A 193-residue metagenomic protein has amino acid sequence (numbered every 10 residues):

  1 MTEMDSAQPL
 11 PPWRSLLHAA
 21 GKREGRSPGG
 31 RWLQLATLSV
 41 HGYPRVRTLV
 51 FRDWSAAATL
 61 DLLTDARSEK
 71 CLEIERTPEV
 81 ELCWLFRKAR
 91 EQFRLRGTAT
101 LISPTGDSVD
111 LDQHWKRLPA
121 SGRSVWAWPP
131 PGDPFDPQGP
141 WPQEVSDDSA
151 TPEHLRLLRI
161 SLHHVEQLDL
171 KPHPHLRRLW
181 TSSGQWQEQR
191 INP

Functional and structural regions predicted by a protein language model:
T2-A57, E73: An N-terminal domain-cap segment
T2-A7, E91-P193: Charged, gly/pro-rich active-site loop segments
L16, A20, R45, L62 (+2 more regions): Tryptophan-centric aromatic hotspots in well-structured domains and transmembrane helices
P28-G29, L85-F86, A127-W128: A short, aromatic/hydrophobic, helix- or strand-capping loop or linear motif that either lines the entrance/gate
R31-L33, R47, P78, E153-R156 (+1 more regions): Short beta-strand or tight-loop elements that sit immediately N-terminal to catalytic metal-binding acidic residues
T37, T64-A66, W84-F86, G97 (+2 more regions): Short, structured patches in soluble enzyme cores that scaffold and shape functional sites
R52-R90: A short mixed-secondary-structure module that forms the rim of ligand-binding clefts
